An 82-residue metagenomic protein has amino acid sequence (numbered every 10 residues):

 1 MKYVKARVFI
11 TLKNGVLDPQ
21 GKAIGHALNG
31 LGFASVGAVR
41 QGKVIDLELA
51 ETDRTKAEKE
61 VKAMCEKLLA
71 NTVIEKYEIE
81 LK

Functional and structural regions predicted by a protein language model:
M1-K82: Long, contiguous binding/interaction regions
